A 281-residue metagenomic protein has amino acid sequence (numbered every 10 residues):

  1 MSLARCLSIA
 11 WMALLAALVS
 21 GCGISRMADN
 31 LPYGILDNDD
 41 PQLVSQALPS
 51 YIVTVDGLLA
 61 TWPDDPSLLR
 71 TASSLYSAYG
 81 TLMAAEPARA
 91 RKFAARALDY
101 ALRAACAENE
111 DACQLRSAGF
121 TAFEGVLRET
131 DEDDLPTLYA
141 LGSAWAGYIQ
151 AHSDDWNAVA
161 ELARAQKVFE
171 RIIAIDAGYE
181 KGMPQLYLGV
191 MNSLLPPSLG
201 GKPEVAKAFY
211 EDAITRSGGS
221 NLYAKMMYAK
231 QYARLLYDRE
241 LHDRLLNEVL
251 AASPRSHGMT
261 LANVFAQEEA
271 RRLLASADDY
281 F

Functional and structural regions predicted by a protein language model:
I9-S20: Bacterial N-terminal signal peptides
L18-Q42, G57: Bacterial Sec signal peptide processing site at the extreme N-terminus
D40-Y76: Post-signal-peptide N-terminal segment of Sec-exported extracytoplasmic proteins
L59, S73, A78-P87, G147-N157 (+4 more regions): Short coil/turn linking the two alpha-helices of tandem helical-hairpin repeats
R91-A105, V205-K207, D243-R255: TPR/TPR-like (Sel1-like) alpha-helical repeat modules
V126-Y223: Extended amphipathic alpha-helical interaction segments
R244, R255-F281: Terminal, low-structured helical/coil segments at or just beyond the last alpha-helical repeat
